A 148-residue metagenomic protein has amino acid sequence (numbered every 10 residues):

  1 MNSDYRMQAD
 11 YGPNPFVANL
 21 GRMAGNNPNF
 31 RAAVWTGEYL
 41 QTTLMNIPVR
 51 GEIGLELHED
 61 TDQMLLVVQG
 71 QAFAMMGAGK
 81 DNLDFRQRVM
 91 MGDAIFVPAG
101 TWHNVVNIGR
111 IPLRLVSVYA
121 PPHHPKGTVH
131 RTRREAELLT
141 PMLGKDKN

Functional and structural regions predicted by a protein language model:
M1-Q41, G54, Q87, R131-N148: A short, N-terminal "cap"/entry segment at the start of jelly-roll beta-barrel domains of the cupin/DSBH fold
F30, V34-L40, R50-V67, N82-L83: A short beta-loop-beta micro-motif enriched in histidine and acidic residues
L44, A99-G100: Conserved SET/PR-domain catalytic core that frames the SAM/AdoMet-binding pocket
N46-P48, E59-A74, A78, V118: Short, conserved beta-strand element in jelly-roll/cupin
I53-L55, A74-M75, V97, H103-G109: Short beta-strand His + acidic residue motifs that chelate non-heme Fe in jelly-roll/DSBH and cupin folds
M64, I111-G127: A short hydrophobic beta-strand segment most commonly corresponding to one strand of the jelly-roll/cupin
G79-P98: Short acidic-glycine-tyrosine-enriched beta hairpin
